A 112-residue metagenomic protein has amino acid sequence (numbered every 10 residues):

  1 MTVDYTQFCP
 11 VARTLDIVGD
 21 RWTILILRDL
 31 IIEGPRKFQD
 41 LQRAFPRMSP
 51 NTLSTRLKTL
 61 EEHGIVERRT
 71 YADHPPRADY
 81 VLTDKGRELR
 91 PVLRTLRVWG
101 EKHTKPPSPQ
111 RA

Functional and structural regions predicted by a protein language model:
M1-Q7: N-terminal intrinsically disordered/low-complexity leader segments
D4, T14-I17, D29, G64-E67 (+1 more regions): Short, contiguous, well-ordered secondary-structure segments
F8-S49: N-terminal helix-turn-helix DNA-binding core of bacterial DNA-binding proteins
G19, A72-T95: Basic, amphipathic "hinge/linker" alpha-helix immediately C-terminal to the N-terminal HTH DNA-binding motif
Q39-Y71, P75: Canonical helix-turn-helix DNA-binding module
R90-A112: Amphipathic alpha-helical dimerization/coiled-coil segments that flank or bridge DNA-binding/regulatory modules
